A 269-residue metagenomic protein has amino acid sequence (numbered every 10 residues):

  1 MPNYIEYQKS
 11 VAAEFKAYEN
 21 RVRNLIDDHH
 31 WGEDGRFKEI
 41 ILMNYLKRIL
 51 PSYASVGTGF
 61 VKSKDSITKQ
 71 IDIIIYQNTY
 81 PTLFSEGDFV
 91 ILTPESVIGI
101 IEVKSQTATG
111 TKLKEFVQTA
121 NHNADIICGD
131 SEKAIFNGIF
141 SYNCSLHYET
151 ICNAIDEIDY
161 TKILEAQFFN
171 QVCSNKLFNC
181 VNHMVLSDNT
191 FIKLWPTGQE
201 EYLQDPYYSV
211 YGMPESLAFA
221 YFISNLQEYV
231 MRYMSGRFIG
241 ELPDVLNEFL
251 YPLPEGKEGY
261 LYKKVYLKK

Functional and structural regions predicted by a protein language model:
M1-Q70, I75-K269: Intrinsically disordered, low-complexity Ser/Thr/Pro/Gly-rich regulatory segments
